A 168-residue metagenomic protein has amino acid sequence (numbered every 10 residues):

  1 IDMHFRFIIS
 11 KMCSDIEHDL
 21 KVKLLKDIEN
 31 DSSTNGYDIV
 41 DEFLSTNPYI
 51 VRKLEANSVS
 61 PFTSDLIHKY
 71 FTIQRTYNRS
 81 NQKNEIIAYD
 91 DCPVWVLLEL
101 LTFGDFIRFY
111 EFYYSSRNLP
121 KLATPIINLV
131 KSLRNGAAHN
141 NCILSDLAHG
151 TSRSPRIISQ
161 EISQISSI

Functional and structural regions predicted by a protein language model:
I1, T151-I168: C-terminal, helix-dominated tail/subdomain
I1-L122, L144-S145: Short, contiguous, well-structured surface segments enriched in hydrophobic/aromatic residues
I28, G150-T151: Single-residue recognition of alpha-helix boundary sites
T124-L147: Histidine-centered, metal-coordinating catalytic motifs and their short helical/loop contexts
